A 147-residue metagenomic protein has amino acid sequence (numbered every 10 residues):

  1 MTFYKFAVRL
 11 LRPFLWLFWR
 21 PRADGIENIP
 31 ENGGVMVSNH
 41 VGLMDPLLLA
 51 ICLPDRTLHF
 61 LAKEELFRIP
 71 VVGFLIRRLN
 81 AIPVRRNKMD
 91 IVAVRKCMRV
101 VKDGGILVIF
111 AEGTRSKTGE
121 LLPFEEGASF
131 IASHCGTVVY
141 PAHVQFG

Functional and structural regions predicted by a protein language model:
F3-Y4, V8, L15-G147: Soluble catalytic domains of membrane acyltransferases
